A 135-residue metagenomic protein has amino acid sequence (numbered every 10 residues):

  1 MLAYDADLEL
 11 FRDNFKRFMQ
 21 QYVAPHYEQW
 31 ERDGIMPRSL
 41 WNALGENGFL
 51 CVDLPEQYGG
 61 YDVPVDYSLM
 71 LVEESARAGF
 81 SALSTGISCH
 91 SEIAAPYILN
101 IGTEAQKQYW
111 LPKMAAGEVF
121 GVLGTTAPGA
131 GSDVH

Functional and structural regions predicted by a protein language model:
M1-D7: Intrinsic disorder at enzyme termini
D7-Q21: A non-catalytic, amphipathic alpha-helix used as a structural packing/dimerization or gating element in enzyme scaffolds
L10, Y22-H135: Glycine-rich flavin
